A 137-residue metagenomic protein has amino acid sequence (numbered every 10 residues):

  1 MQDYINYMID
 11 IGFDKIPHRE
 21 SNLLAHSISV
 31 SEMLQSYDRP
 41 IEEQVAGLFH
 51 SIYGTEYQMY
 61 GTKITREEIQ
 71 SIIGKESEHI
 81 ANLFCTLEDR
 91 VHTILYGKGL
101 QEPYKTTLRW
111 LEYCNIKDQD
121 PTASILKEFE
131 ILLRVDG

Functional and structural regions predicted by a protein language model:
M1-G137: Metal-dependent phosphohydrolase cores
